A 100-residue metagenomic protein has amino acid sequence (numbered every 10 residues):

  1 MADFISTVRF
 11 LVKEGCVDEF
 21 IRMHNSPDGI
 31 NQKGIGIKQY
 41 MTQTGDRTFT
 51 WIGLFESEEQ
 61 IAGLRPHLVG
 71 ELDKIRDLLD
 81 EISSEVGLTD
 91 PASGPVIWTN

Functional and structural regions predicted by a protein language model:
F4-F10, T50-I52: Active-site-flanking beta-strand signature of metal-NTP-handling nucleotidyl enzymes and homologous cyclase-like
R9-R22: Short, surface-exposed ligand-recognition loops at beta-strand->loop->(often short) alpha-helix junctions that present
V17, T48-T50: A general secondary-structure boundary signal
N25-K38, L54-D90: An amphipathic, aromatic/His-enriched active-site/gating alpha helix that lines ligand/cofactor pockets
D90-N100: Short, low-order "capping/linker" segments at domain edges
